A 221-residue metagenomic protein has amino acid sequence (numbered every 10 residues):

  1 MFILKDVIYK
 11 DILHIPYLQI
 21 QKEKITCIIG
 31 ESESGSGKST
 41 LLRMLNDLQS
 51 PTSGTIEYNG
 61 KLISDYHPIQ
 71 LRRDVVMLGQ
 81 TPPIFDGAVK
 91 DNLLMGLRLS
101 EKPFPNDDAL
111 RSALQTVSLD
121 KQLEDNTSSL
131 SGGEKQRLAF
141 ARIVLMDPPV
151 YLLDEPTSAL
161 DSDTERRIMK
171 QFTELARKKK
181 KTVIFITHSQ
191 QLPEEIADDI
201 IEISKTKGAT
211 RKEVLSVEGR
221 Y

Functional and structural regions predicted by a protein language model:
N46: Helix-to-loop junction immediately C-terminal to a conserved catalytic motif
G54-L62, L71: Conserved ABC transporter NBD signature motif
T81-D91: Conserved catalytic motifs of ABC-family nucleotide-binding domains
D91-N106, T116: ABC-type ATPase nucleotide-binding domains, specifically the catalytic core motifs of the NBD
P105-L123: Conserved ABC ATPase "signature" region
N126-L130, E134: Conserved ABC ATPase signature
Y151-E155: Catalytic Walker B motif of ABC-type/P-loop ATPase nucleotide-binding domains
